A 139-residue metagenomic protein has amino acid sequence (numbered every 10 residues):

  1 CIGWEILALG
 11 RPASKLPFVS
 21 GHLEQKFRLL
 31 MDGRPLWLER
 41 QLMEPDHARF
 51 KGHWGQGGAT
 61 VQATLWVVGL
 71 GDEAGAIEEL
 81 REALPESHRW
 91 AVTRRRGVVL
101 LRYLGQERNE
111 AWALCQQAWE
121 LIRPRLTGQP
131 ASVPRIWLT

Functional and structural regions predicted by a protein language model:
E5-T139: A structural signal for small-residue-enriched, beta-sheet-centric alpha/beta enzyme cores and oligomeric scaffold folds
